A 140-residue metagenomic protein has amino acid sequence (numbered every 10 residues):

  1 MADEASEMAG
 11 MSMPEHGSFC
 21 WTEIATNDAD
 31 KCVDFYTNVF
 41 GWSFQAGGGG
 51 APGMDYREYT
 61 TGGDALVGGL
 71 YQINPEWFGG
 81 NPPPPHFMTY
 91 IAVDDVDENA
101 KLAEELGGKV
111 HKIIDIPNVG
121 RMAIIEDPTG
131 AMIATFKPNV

Functional and structural regions predicted by a protein language model:
M1-E15, I24, Q45-G48, A100 (+1 more regions): Vicinal oxygen chelate
A2-A5, A9, W42-P83, P128 (+1 more regions): Conserved short beta-strand elements that form part of the metal-binding/catalytic scaffold of enzyme active sites
M13-F19, E23-A65, E105, I113: Core segments of cupin and vicinal oxygen chelate
F19-N27, R57-T60, W77-L102, R121-E126: Vicinal oxygen chelate
V33, V39, V67, V93-V96 (+3 more regions): Extended aliphatic helical segments
T61-G63, G69-Y71, Y90, L106 (+1 more regions): A generic structural signal for ordered secondary structure
